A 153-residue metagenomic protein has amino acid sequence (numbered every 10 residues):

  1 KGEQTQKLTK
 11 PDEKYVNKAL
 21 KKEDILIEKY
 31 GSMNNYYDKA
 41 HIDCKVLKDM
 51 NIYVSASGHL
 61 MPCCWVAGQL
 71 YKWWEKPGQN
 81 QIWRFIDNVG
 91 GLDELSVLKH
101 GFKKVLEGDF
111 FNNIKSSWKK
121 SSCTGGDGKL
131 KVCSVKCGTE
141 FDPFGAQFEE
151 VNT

Functional and structural regions predicted by a protein language model:
K1-K104, N113-K115, D142-V151: Radical SAM enzyme [4Fe-4S]-AdoMet core and its adjacent flexible, acidic and glycine-rich loops/tails across
L106-G125: C-terminal structured domain segments
K119-T153: Cysteine-cluster motifs in flexible loop/terminal segments that predominantly coordinate metals
